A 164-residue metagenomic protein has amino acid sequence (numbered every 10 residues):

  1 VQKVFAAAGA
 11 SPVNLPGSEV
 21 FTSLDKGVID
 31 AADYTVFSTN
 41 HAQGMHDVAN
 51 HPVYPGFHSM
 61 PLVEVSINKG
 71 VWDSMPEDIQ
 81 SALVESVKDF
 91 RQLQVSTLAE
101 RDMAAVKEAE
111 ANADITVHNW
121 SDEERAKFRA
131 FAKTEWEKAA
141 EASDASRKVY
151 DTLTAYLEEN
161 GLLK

Functional and structural regions predicted by a protein language model:
V1-K164: N-terminal secretory/targeting leader peptides
